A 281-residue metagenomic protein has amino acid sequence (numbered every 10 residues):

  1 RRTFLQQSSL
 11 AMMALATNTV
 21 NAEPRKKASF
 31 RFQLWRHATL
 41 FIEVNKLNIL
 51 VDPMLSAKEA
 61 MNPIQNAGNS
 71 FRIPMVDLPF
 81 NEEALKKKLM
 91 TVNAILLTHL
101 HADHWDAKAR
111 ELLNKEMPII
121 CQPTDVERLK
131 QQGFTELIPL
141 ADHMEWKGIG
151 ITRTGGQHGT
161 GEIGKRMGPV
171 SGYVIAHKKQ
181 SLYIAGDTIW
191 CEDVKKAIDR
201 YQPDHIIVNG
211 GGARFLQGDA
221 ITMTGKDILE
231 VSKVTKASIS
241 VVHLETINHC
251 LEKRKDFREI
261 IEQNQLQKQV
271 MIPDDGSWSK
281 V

Functional and structural regions predicted by a protein language model:
R1-A22: N-terminal export signals
A16-E43: C-terminal segment of N-terminal export signals and the immediately downstream linker at the start of the mature
E23-K27, C121-Q180, E259-V281: Metallo-beta-lactamase
I42, D52, H99, D106 (+4 more regions): Divalent metal-coordination and catalytic microenvironments
L47-L96, A107-A109, G161, W190-R200: Pre-active-site segment of Zn-dependent metallo-hydrolases
P53-L55, L100, G156-Q157, G186-T188 (+2 more regions): Active-site metal-binding loops of divalent metal-dependent hydrolases
D106-N114, C250-F257: Metal-dependent catalytic neighborhoods of phosphoester/phosphodiester hydrolases
T124, I189-S277: Cap/insert and terminal regions of metallo-dependent hydrolase folds
